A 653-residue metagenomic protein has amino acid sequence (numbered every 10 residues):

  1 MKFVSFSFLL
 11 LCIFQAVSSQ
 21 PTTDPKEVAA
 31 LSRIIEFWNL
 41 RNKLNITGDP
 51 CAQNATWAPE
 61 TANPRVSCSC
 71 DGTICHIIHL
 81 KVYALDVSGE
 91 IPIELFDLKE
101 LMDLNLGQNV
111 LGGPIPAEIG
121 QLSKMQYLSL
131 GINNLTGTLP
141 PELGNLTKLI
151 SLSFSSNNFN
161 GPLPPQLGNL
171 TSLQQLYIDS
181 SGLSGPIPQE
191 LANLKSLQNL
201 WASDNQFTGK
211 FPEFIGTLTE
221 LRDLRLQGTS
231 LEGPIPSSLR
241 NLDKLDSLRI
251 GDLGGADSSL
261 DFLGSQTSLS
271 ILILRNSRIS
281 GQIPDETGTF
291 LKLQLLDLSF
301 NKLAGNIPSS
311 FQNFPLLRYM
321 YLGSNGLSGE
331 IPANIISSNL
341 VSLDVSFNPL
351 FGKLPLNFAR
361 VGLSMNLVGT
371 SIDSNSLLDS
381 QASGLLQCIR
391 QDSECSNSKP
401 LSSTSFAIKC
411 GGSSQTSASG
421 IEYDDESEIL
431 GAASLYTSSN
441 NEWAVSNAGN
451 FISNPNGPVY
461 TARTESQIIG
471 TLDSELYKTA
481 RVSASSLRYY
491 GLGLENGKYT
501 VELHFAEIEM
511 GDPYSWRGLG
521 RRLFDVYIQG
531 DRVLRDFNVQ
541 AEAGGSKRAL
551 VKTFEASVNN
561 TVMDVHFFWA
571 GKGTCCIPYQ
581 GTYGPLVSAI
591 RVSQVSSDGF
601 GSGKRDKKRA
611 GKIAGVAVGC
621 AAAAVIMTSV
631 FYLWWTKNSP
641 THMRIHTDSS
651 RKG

Functional and structural regions predicted by a protein language model:
M1-R481, E495, V533-L534, N538-A541 (+3 more regions): Plant-biased, solvent-exposed loop and capping regions within N-terminal extracellular ligand-binding ectodomains
L98, R522-I528, G584-V595: Short secondary-structure subsegments characteristic of cysteine-rich extracellular domains
S485-Y490, L550-F554: Short strand-edge motifs at loop-to-beta-strand transitions and within beta-strands of extracellular beta-rich domains
L494-G511: A short tyrosine-centered beta-strand micro-motif
M510-R532: Short, surface-exposed beta-strand/strand-loop-strand elements in extracellular ectodomains
L519, I577-L586: Glycine/proline-rich low-complexity spacer/linker segments in large multi-domain proteins
L534-F554: Extracellular carbohydrate recognition and processing domains and analogous Trp-centered ligand-binding platforms
S557-F567: Noncatalytic modules at the cell exterior or secretory-pathway interfaces, chiefly beta-strand-rich lectin/adhesion
